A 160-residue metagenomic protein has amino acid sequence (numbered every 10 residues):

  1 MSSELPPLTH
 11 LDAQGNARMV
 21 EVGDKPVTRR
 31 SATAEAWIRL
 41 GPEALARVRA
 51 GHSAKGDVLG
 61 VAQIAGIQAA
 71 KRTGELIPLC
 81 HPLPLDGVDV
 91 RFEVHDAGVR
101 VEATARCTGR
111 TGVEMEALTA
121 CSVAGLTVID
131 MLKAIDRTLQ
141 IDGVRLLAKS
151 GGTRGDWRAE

Functional and structural regions predicted by a protein language model:
M1-L59, I64-E160: C-terminal binding/interaction regions
